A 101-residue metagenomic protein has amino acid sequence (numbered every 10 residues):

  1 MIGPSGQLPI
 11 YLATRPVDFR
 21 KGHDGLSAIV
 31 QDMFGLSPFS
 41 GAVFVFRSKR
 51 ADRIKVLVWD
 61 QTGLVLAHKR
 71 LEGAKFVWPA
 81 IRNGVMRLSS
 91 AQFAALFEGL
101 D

Functional and structural regions predicted by a protein language model:
M1-D101: Polybasic/polar functional segments that serve as interface/processing modules
